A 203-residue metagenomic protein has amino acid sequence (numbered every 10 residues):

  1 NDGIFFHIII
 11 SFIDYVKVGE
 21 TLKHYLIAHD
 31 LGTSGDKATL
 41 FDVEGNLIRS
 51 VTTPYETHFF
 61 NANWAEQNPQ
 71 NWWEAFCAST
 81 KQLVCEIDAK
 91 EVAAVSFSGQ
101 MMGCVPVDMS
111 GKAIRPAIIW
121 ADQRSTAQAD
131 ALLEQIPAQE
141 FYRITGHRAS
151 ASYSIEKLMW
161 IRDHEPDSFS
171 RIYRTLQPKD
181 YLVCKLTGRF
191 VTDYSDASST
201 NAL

Functional and structural regions predicted by a protein language model:
G3-I4, I8-P116, A127, R143 (+1 more regions): N-terminal glycine/serine-rich phosphate-binding loop of ATP-dependent small-molecule kinases, especially carbohydrate
K23, L31-T33, E140-L203: Gly/Ser/Thr-rich active-site cleft segment
N68-Q70, E134-I136, A149: Juxtamembrane/interface motifs at transmembrane-helix termini
A78, Q82, E86, A131 (+2 more regions): Residue-level signal for well-ordered alpha-helical scaffold segments within enzymatic catalytic domains
D122: Carbohydrate-associated surface elements
T126-P137: Hinge/lid segment of periplasmic solute-binding proteins
